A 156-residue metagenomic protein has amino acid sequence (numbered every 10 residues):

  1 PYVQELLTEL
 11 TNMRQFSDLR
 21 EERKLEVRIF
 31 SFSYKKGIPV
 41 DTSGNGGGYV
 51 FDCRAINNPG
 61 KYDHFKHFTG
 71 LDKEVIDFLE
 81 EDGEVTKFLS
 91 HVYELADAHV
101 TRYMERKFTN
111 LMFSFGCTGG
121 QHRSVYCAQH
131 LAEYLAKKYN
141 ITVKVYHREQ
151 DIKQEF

Functional and structural regions predicted by a protein language model:
P1-L111, E149-K153: C-terminal accessory "lid"/substrate-recognition subdomains
F30-F32, G116-T118, Y146: Short hydrophobic segments within beta-strands
S90, E94-D97, V125-Q129, E133: A generic structural signal for well-ordered alpha-helical surface patches
T109-A132: Catalytic cysteine-centered active loop of the rhodanese-like fold, especially the PTP/DSP P-loop
A132-T142: Post-Walker A helix-loop "phosphate-sensing" segment adjacent to the P-loop in P-loop NTPases
N140-Q150: Short beta-strand-centered segment that lines the nucleotide-binding/catalytic pocket of NTP-utilizing
F156: A glycine- and charged-residue-rich anion-binding loop/surface
